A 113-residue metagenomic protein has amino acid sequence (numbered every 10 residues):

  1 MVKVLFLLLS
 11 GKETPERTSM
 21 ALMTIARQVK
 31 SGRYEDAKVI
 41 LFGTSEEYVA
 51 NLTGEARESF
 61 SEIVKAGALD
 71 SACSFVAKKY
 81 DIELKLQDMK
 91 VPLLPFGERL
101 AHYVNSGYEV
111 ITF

Functional and structural regions predicted by a protein language model:
L5-S19, T44-L52: Short, glycine-rich nucleotide/cofactor-binding loops
R17-S31: Histidine-anchored nucleotide/phosphate-binding helix
I25, D36-G43, D70-V76: Short internal beta-strands
Q28-V29, R33, V39-E55: N-terminal beta1-alpha1-beta2 submodule of the flavodoxin-like/Rossmannoid cofactor-binding fold
T53-E83: A glycine-rich helix N-cap at a beta->alpha junction
E62, Y80, Q87-A101: A short aromatic-anchored loop/beta-hairpin motif
A66, M89-K90, S106: Short, structured coil segments at secondary-structure junctions
Y108-T112: C-terminal binding/interaction regions
